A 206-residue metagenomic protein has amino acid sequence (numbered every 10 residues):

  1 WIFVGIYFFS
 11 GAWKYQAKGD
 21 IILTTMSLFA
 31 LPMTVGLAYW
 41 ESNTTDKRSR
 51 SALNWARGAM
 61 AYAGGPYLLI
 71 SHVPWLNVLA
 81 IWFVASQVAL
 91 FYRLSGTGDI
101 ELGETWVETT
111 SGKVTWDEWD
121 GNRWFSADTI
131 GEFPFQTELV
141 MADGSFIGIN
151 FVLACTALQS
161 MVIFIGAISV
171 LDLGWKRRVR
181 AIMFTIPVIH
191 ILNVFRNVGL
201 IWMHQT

Functional and structural regions predicted by a protein language model:
W1-T206: Hydrophobic N-terminal alpha-helices or hydrophobic patches in metabolic proteins across all domains of life
